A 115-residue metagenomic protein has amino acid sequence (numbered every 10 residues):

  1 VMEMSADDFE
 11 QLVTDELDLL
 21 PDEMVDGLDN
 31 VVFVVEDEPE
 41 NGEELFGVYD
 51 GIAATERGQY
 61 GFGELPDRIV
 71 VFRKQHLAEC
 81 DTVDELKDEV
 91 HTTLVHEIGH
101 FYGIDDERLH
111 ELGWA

Functional and structural regions predicted by a protein language model:
V1-E89, F101, E107-H110: Active-site rim/adjacent substrate-binding subdomains
E89-E97: Short alpha-helical catalytic segment bearing the HExxH-like zincin motif of zinc-dependent metalloproteases
E111-A115: Short hydrophobic/aromatic patches at helix-to-coil boundaries
